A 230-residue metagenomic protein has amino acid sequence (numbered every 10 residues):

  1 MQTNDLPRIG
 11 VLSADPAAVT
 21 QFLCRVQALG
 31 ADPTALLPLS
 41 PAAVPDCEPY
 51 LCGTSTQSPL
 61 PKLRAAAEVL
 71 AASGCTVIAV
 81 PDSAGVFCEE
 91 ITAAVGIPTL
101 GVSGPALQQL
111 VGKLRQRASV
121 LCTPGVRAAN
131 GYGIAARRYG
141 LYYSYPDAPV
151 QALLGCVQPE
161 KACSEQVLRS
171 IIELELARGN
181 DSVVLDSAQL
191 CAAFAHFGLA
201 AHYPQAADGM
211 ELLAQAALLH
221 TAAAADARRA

Functional and structural regions predicted by a protein language model:
M1-A230: Non-catalytic structural scaffold of enzyme domains
